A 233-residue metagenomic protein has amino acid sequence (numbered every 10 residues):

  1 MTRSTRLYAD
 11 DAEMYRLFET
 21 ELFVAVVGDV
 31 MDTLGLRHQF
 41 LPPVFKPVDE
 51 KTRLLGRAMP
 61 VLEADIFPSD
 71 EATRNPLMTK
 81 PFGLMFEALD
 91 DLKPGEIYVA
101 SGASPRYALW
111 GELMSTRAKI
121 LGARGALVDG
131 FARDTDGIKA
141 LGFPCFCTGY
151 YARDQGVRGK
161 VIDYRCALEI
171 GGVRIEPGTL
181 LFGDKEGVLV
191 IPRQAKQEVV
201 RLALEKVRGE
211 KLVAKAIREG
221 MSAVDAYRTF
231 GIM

Functional and structural regions predicted by a protein language model:
M1-A88, G209, K215-M221: Intrinsically disordered, low-complexity regions enriched in acidic/Ser/Thr/Pro/Gln residues
G28, H38-Q39, R57-P60, E96-V99 (+5 more regions): Structural motif
I66, A103, G130-R133, Y150-Y151 (+2 more regions): Short, ordered loop/turn segments at secondary-structure junctions
M78-G83, Y107, I162, C166-A167: A general structural motif
E87-S115, K119-D129: Extracellular/luminal Protease-associated
I120, R124-A152: Ligand/cofactor pocket segment of small-molecule handling proteins
Y150-A226: Acidic, glycine-rich flexible loop/linker segments
